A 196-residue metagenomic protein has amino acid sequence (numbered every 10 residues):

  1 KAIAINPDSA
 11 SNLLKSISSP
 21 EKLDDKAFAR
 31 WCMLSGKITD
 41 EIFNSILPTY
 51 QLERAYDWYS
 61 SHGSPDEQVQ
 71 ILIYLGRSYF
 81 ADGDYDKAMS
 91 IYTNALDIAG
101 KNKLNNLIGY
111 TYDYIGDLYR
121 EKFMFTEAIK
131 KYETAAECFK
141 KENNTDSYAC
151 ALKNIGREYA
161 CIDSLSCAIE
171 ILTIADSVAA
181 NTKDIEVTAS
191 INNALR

Functional and structural regions predicted by a protein language model:
K1-R196: A "functional boundary" signal
